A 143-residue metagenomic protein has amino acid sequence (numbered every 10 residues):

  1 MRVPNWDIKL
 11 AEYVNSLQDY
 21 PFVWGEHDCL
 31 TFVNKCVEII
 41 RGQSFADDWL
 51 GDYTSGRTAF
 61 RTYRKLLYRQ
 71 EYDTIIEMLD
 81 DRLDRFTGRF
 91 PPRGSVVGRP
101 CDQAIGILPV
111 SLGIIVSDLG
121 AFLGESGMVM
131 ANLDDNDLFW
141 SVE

Functional and structural regions predicted by a protein language model:
M1-R69: N-terminal capping segments
M1-S16, L119, G124-E143: Non-catalytic ligand/cofactor/substrate-binding and regulatory segments of enzyme domains
V3, V14, V23, V33 (+6 more regions): Extended aliphatic helical segments
D7, D19, D28, D47-D48 (+6 more regions): Acidic-enriched, low-complexity/disordered segments with a strong bias for Aspartate over Glutamate
T58-M130: ...with weaker cross-activation on analogous glycine-rich loops/strands in unrelated enzymes
